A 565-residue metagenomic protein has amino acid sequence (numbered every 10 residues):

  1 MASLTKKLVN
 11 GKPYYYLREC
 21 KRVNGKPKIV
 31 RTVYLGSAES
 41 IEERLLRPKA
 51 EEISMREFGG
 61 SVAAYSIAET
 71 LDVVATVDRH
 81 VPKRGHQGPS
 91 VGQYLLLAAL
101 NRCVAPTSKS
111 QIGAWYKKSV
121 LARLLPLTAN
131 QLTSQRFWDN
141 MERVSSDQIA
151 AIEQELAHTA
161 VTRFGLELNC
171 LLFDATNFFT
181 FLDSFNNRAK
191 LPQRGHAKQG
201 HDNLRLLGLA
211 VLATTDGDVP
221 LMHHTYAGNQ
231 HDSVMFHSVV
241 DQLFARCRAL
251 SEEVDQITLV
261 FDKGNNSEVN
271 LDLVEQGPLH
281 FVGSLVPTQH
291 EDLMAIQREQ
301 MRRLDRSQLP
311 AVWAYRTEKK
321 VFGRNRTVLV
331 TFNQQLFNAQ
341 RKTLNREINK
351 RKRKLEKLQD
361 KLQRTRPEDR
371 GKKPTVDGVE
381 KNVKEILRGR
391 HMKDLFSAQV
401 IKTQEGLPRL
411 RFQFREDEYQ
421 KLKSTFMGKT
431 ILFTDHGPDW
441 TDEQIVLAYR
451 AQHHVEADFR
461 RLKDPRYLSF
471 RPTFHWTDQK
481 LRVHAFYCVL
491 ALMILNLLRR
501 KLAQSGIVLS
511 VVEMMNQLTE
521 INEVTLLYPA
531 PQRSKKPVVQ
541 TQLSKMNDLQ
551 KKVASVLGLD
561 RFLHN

Functional and structural regions predicted by a protein language model:
M1-Q93: Conserved glycine(s) in the ABC-transporter nucleotide-binding domain "signature"
S3-K6, K12-Y16, N24-K28, D78-N565: Anion-binding and metal-coordination hotspots
